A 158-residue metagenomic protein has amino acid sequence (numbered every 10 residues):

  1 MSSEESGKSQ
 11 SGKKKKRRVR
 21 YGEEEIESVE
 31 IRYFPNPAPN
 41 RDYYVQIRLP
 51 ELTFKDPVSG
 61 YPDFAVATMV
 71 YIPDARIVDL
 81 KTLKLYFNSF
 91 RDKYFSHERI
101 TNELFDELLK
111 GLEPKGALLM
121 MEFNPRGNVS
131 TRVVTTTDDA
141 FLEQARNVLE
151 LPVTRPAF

Functional and structural regions predicted by a protein language model:
S2-F158: N-terminal intrinsically disordered, cationic/polar leader segments that include organellar targeting peptides
